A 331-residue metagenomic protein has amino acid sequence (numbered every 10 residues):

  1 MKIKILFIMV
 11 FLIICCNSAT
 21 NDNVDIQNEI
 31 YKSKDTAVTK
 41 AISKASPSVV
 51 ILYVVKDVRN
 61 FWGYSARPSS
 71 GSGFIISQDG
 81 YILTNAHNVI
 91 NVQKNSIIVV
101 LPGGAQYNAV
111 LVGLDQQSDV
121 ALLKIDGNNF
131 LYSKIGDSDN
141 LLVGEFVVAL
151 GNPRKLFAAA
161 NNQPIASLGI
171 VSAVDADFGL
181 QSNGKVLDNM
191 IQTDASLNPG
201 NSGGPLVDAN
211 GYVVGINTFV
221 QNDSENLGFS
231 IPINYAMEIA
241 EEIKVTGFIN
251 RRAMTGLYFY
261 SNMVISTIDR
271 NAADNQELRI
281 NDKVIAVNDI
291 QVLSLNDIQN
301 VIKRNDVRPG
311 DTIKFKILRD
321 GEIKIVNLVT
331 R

Functional and structural regions predicted by a protein language model:
C16-D25, K40, A86, L142 (+6 more regions): C-terminal recognition in membrane/secretory proteostasis and scaffolding
N17-G63, S72, V120, L142-V147 (+1 more regions): N-terminal activation segment of mature serine protease catalytic domains
D25-K32, S77-A158, S224, Q276 (+3 more regions): Conserved active-site neighborhood of the chymotrypsin/trypsin-like protease fold
I30-K40, R59-D79, A105-N108, K134 (+4 more regions): A conserved glycine-rich beta-strand in the N-terminal activation segment of trypsin-fold
V49-Y53, I82-N85, L141-K155, I170-A173 (+2 more regions): Active-site-proximal beta-strands of protease catalytic cores
V58-A66, G113-S118, A158-P164, V174-I191 (+4 more regions): Gly/Ser-enriched beta-turn/beta-hairpin loop segments
S69-G73, Y132-D137, M190-V207, I268-Q276: Gly/Ser-rich catalytic serine loop of serine hydrolases
G73-I75, A109-L111, V171, I265: Conserved hydrophobic positions within beta-strands
